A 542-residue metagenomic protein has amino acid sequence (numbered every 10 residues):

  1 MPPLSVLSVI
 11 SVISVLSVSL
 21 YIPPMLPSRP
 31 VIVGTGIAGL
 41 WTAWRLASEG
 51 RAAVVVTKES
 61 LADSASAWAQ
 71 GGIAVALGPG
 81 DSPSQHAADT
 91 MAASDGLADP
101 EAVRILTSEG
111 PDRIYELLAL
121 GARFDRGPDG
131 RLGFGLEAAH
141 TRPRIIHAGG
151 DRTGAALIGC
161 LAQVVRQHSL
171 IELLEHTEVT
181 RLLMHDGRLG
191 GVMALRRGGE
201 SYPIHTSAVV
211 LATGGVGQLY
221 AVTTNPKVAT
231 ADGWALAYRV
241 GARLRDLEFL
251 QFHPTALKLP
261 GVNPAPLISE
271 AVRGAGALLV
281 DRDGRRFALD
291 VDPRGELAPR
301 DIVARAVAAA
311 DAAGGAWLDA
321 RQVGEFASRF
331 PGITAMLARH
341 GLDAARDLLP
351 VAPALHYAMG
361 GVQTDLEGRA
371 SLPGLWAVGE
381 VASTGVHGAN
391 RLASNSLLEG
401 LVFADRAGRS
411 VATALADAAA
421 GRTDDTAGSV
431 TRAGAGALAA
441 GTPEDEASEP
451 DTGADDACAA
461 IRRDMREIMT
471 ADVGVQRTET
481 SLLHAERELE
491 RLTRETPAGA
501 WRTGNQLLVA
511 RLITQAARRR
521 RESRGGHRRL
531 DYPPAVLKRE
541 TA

Functional and structural regions predicted by a protein language model:
M25-R29, E49, S60-L61, A69 (+9 more regions): Glycine- and aromatic-enriched mobile tails/lids
L26-S28, G199-A208, S371: Core beta-strand elements of the Rossmann-like FAD/NAD(P) dinucleotide-binding domain in flavoenzyme oxidoreductases
R29-V55: N-terminal Rossmann-like FAD-binding beta1-loop-alpha1 element of flavoenzymes
E59-M91, D95: Conserved N-terminal glycine-rich FAD pyrophosphate-binding loop of Rossmann-like flavoproteins
L61, L236, A242-L349, S410-A416: An anion/pyrophosphate-binding glycine-rich loop and adjacent beta-alpha core in soluble alpha-beta enzymes
A98-P111, I145-A162, L174, T223-A231 (+2 more regions): Short beta-strand to alpha-helix junction loop
A119-E200, H205, A212, A256-L259 (+1 more regions): Conserved redox-cofactor binding core of oxidoreductases
A208-V262, P266, N395-F403: Glycine-rich loop(s) and the adjacent beta-strand/alpha-helix scaffold that form part
